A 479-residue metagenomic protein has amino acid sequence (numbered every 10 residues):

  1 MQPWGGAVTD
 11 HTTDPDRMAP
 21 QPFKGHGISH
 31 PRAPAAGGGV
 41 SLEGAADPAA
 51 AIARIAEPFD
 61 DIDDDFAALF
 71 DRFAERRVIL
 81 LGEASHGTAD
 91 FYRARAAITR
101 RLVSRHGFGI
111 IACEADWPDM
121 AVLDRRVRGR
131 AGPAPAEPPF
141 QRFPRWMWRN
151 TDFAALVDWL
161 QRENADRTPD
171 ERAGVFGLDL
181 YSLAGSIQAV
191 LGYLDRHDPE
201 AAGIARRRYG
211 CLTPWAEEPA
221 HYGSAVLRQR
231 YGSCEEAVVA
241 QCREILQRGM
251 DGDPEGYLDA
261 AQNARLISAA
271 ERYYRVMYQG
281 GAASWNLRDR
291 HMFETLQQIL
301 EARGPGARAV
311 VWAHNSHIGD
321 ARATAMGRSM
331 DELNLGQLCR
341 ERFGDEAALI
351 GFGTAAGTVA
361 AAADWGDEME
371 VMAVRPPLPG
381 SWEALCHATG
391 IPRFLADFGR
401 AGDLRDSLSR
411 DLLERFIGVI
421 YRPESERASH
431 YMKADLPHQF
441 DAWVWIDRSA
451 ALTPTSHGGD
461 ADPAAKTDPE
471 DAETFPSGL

Functional and structural regions predicted by a protein language model:
G5, T9-L479: Structured catalytic-domain cores with a bias toward divalent-metal coordination
